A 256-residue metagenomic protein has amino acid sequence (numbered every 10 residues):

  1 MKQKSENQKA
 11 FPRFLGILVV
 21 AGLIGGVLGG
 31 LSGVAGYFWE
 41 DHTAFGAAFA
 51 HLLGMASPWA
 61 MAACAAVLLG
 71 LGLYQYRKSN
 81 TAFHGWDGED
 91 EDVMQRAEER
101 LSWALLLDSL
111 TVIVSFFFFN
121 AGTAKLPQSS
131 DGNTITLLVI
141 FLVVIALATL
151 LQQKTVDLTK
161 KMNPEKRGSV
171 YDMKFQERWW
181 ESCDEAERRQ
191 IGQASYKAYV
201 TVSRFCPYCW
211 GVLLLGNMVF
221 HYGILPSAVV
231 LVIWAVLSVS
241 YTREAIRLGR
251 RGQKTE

Functional and structural regions predicted by a protein language model:
M1-L28, G72-S130, T242-E256: Cytosolic-side membrane-entry/anchor segment at the start of a transmembrane helix
V34-E40, F119-Q128, L215-V219: Juxtamembrane "helix-exit" motif on the non-cytosolic side of transmembrane helices
W39-A60, Q95, S129-T136: Membrane-interface segments at the starts/ends of alpha-helical transmembrane spans
D41-H42, P207-L231: Extracellular/periplasmic helix-loop-helix junctions in multi-pass membrane proteins
A66-W86, L151-K174: Membrane-water interface of transmembrane alpha-helices
A97-A104, V170-G192: Cytosolic juxtamembrane regulatory segments of multi-pass membrane proteins
A104, A194-F205: Loop-to-transmembrane-helix entry motif
L138-K154, L231-Y241: Alpha-helical membrane-embedded segments
